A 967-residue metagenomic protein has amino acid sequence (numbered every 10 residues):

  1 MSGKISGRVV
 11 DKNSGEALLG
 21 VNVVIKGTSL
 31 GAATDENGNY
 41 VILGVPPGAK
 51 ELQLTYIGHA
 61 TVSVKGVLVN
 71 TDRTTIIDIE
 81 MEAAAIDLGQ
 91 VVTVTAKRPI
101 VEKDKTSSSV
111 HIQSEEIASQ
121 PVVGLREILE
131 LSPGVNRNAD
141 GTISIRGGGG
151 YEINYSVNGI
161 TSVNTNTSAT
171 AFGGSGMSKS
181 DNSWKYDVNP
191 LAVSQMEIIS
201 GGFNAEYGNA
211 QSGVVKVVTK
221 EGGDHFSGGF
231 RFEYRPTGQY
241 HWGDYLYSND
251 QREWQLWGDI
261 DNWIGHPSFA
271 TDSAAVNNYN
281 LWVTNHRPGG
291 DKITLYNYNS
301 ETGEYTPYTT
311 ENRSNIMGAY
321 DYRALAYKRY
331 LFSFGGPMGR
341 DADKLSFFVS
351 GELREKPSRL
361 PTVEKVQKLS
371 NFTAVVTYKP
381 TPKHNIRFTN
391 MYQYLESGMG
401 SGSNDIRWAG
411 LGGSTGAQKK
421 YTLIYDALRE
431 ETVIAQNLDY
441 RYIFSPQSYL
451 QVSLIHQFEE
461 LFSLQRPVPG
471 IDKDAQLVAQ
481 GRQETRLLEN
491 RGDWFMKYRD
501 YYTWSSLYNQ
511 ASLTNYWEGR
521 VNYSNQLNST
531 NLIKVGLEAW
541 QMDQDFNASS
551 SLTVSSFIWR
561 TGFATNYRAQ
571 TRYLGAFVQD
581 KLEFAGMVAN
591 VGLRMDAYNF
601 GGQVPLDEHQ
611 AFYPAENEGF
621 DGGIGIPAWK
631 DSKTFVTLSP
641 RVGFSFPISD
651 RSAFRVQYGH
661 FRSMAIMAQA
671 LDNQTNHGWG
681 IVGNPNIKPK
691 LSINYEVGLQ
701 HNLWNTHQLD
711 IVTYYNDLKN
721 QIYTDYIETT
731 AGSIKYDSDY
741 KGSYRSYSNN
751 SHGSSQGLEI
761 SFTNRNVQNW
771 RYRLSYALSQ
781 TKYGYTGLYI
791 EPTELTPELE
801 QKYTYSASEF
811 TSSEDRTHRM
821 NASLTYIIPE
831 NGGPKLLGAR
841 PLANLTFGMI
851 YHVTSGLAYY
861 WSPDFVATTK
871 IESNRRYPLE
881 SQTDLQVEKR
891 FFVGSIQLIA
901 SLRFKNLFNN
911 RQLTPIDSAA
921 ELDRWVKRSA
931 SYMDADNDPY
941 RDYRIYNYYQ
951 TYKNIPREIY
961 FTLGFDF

Functional and structural regions predicted by a protein language model:
S2, R8-K26, Q53-A60, L68-A118 (+2 more regions): Short, acidic, small-residue-rich periplasmic hinge/interaction motif at the N-terminus of Gram-negative outer-membrane
L43, R126-A171, K185-Q195, G201 (+1 more regions): Extracytoplasmic beta-strand/coil segments of soluble accessory domains associated with Gram-negative outer-membrane
V91, Q451-I455, P647, A653-G659 (+5 more regions): Membrane-embedded beta-barrel scaffold of Gram-negative outer-membrane proteins
T165, R840-V866, R890-F967: C-terminal beta-signal and adjacent terminal beta-strands/loops of Gram-negative outer-membrane beta-barrel proteins
W282-G290, T294-S401, A427-Y449, N528 (+1 more regions): Transmembrane beta-barrel wall of Gram-negative outer-membrane proteins
R387-L582, G622-G623: Replace "related TpsB outer-membrane translocases also match" with "some related outer-membrane beta-barrels such as
S506, T530-R651, A665, T675: Signature of Gram-negative outer-membrane beta-barrel scaffolds
Y714-D717, I734-L857, G964: Gram-negative outer-membrane beta-barrel transporters
